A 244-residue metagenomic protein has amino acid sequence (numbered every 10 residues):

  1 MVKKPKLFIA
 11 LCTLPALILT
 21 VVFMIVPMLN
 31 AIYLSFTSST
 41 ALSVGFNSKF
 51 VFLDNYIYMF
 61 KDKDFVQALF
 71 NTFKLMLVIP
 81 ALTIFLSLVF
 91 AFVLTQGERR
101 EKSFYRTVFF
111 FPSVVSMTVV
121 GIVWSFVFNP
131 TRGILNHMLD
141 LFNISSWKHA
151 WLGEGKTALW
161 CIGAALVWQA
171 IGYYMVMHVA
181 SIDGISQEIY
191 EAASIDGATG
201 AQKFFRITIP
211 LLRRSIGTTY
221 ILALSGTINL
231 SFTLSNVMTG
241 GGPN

Functional and structural regions predicted by a protein language model:
K4-N244: A structural signal for multi-pass alpha-helical bundles of membrane permease subunits that mediate small-molecule
